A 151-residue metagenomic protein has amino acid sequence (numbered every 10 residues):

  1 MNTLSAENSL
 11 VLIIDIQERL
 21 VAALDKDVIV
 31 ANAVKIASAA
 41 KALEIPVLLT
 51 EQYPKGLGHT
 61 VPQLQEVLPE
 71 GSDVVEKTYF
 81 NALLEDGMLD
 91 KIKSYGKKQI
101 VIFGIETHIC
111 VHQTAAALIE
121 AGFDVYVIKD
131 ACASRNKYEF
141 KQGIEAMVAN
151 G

Functional and structural regions predicted by a protein language model:
M1-L10, L43, G56-G151: Active-site-adjacent betaalpha module
A6-S9, D25-L48: A short alpha/beta connector and helix-capping loop motif
V11-Q17: Short, conserved active-site loops that position catalytic residues or coordinate cofactors/metal ions across diverse
I13, V47-Q52: Short beta-strand segments at enzyme active-site cores
I16, Q52, D130: Active-site loop/turn elements of alpha/beta-hydrolase fold enzymes, especially the short glycine-/histidine-rich
Q17-L24: Short acidic, Gly/Ser-rich segments with clustered Asp/Glu that frequently serve as metal-coordination loops in enzyme
